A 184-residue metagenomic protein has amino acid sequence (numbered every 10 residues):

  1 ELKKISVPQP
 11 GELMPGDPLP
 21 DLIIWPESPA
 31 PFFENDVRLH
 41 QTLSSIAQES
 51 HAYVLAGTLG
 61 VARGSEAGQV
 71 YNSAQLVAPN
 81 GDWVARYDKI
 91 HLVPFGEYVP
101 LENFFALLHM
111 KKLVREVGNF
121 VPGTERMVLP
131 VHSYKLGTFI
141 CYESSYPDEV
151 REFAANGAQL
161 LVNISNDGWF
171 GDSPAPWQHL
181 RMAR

Functional and structural regions predicted by a protein language model:
E1-R184: Enzyme catalytic cores with a strong preference for nitrogen-chemistry domains
